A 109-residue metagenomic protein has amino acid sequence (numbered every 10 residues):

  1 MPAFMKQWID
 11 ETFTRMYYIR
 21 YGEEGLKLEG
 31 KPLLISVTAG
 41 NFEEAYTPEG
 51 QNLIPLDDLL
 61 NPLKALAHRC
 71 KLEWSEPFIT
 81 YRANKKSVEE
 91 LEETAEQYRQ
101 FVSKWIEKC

Functional and structural regions predicted by a protein language model:
M1-K64: Helix-loop-strand module that forms the ligand-binding subsite of alpha/beta enzymes
L60-C109: Glycine-rich phosphate/pyrophosphate-binding loop and the adjoining helix
